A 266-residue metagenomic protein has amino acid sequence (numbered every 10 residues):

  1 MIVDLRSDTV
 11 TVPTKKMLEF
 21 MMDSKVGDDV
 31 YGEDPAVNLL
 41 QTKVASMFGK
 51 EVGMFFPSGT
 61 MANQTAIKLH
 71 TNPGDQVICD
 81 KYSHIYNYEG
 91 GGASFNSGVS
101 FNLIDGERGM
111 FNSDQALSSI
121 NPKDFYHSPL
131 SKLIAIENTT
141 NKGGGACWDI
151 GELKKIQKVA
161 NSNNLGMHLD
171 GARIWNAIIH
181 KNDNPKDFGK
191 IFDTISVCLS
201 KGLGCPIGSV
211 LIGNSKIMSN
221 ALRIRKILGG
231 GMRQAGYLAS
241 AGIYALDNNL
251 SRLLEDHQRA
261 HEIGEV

Functional and structural regions predicted by a protein language model:
M1-S24, D28-V266: Conserved PLP-enzyme active-site core in the AAT-like
